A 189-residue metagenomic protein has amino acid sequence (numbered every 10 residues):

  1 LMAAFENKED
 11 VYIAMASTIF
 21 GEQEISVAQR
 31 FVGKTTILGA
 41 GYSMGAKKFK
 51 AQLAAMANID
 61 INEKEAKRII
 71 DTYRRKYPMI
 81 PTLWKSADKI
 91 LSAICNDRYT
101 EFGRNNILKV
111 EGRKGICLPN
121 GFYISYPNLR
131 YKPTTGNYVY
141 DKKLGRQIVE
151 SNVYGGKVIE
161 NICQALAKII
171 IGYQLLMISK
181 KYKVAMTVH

Functional and structural regions predicted by a protein language model:
L1-H189: Conserved catalytic core of nucleotide polymerization and phosphodiester-bond processing enzymes
